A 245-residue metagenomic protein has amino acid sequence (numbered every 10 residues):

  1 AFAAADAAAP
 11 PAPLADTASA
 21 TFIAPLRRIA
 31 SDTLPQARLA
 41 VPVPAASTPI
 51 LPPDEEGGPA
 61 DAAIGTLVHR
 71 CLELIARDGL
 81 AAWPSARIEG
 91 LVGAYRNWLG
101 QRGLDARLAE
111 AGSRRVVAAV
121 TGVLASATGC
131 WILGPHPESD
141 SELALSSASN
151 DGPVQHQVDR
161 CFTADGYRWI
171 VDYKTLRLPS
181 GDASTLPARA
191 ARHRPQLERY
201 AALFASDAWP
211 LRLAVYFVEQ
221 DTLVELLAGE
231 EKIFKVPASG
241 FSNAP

Functional and structural regions predicted by a protein language model:
A1-I88, P135-P137: C-terminal, charged and often intrinsically disordered regions of DNA end-processing helicases and nucleases
A8-A12, T17-F22, R96-I170, T175-L178 (+3 more regions): Catalytic cores of nuclease domains that cleave nucleic-acid phosphodiester backbones
A40-P44, T48, A62-V68, A148-E198 (+2 more regions): Non-catalytic protein-protein interaction segments used by genome-maintenance enzymes to assemble and couple activities
E55-G129: Accessory C-terminal helicase-associated subdomains
G57-G58, W131-I132, F204-D207: A general structural signal for short secondary-structure junctions and capping/turn motifs
D78-G79, G181-D182, E225-L227: Short conserved micro-motifs at the rims of enzyme active sites and ligand-binding pockets
P187-A190, R199-P245: Metal-dependent nuclease catalytic regions and adjoining charged, substrate-binding loops involved in nucleic-acid end
